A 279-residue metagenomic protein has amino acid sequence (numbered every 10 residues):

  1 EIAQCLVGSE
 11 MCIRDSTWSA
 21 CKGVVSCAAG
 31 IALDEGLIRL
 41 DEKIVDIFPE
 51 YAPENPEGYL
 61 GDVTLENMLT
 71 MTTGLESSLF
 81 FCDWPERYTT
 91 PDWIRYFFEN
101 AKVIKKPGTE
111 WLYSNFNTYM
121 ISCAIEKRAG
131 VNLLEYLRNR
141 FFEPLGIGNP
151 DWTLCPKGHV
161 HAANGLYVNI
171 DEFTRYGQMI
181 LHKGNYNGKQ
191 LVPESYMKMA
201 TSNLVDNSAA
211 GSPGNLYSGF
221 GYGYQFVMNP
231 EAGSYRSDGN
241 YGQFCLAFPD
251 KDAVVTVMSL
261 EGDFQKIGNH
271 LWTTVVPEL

Functional and structural regions predicted by a protein language model:
E1-G8, I13: Single conserved hydrophobic/aromatic residue that forms the stacking wall/gate of nucleotide- or nucleobase-binding
D15, S19, G23, I38 (+8 more regions): Soluble non-cytosolic domains of exported or imported proteins
S16-D41, M68, I121-I125, F173-M179: Active-site SXXK
E35-T73, K102, A129-N164, V168: Active-site helix/loop module of the DD-peptidase/beta-lactamase fold, centered on the serine-lysine SxxK catalytic
G74-L154: A small/polar active-site loop signature that marks catalytic segments
N117-A124, N164-N185, Q243-S259: Active-site-proximal alpha-helical segments within enzyme catalytic domains
I147-N149, K198-V254: Active-site Gly/Thr loop motif
S237-L279: Structured C-terminal helix/loop/strand segments within mature extracytoplasmic catalytic/sensor domains
